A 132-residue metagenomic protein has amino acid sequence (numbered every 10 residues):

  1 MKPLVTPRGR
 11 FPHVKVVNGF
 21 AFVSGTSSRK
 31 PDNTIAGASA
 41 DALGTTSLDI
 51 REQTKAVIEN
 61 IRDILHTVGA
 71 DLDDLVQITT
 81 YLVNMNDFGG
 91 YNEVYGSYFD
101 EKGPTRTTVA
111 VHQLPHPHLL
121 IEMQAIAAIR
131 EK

Functional and structural regions predicted by a protein language model:
M1-E59, D63-V76, L82-K132: N-terminal presequence-like segments and the immediate start of the first folded domain
